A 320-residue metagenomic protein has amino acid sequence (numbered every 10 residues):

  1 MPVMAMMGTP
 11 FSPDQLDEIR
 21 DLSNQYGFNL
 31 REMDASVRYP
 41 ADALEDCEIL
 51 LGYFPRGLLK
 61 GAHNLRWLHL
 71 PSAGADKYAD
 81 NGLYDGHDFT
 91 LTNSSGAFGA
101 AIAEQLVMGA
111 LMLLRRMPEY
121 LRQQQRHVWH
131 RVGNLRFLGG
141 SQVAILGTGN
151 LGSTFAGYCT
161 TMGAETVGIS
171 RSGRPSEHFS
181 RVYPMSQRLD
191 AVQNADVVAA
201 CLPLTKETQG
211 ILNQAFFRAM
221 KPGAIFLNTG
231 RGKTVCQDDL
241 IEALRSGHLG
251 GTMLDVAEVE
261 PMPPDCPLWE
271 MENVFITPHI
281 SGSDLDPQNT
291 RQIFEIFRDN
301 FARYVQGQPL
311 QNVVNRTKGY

Functional and structural regions predicted by a protein language model:
M1-C47: N-terminal glycine-/charge-rich "phosphate-binding" loop or analogous flexible N-terminal tail
M33-A43, R56-K60, S180-N194: Short acidic low-complexity segments
E45-L121: Phosphate/diphosphate ligand-binding glycine-rich loop within oxidoreductases
A103-R122, T161-M162, E295-Q308: Oxidoreductase and adenylate-handling cofactor-binding alpha/beta cores
Y120-T154: Glycine-rich NAD(P)-binding loop of Rossmann-like domains
T161-H178: NAD(P)-binding Rossmann-fold cofactor-contacting core
G173-P267: Rossmann-like adenosine-cofactor binding region
G223, T229-Y320: Rossmann-like dinucleotide-binding domain for NAD(H)/NADP(H)
